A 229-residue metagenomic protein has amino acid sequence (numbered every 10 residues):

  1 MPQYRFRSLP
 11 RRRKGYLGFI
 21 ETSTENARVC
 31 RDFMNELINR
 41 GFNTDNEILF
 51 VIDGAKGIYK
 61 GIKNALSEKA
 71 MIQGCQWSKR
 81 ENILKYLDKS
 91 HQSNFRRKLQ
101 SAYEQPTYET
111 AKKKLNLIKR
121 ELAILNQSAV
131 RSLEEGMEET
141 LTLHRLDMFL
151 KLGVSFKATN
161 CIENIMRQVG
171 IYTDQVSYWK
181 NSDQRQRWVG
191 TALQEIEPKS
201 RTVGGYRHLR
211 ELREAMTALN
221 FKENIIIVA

Functional and structural regions predicted by a protein language model:
M1-V51, A65-E68, G136, C161-I162: RNase H-like nuclease fold core
T22, N39, S67, Q100-Y103 (+1 more regions): Amphipathic alpha-helical interaction elements
N26-C30, D88, Q92, S182: Short, charged, low-complexity patches
N46, M71, G153-K157: A generic hydrophobic-helix recognition signal that picks specific residues within alpha-helical hydrophobic
E47-K56, G61-Q100: Conserved beta-strand -> loop -> alpha-helix junction used to position metal-binding or nucleic-acid-contacting
K56, S101-A229: Acidic/histidine-rich catalytic cores and adjacent linkers of DNA breakage/strand-transfer/modification proteins
